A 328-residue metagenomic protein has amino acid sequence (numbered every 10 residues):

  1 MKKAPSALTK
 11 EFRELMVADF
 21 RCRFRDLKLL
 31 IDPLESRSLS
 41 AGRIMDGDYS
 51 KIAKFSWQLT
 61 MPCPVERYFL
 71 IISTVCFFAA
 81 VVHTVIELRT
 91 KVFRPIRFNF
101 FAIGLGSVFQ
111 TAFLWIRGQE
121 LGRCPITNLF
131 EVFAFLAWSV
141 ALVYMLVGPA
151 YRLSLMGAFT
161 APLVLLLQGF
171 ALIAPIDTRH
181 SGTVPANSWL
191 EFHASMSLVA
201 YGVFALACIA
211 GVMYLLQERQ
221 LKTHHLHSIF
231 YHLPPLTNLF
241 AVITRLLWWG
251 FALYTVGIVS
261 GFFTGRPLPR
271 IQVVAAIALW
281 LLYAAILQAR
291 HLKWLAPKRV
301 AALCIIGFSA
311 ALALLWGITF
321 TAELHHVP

Functional and structural regions predicted by a protein language model:
M1-F12: Extreme N-terminal basic, low-complexity initiation segments that serve as generic localization/processing leaders
S38-D46: Compositionally biased, low-complexity peptide segments typical of secreted/host-interacting small proteins
E66-T178, M196-Q217, N238-T264, L268-P328: Hydrophobic cores of alpha-helical transmembrane segments in multi-pass integral membrane proteins
D177-F192: Interhelical loops and loop-helix junctions of multi-pass membrane transporters/channels
Q217-L239: Membrane-interface interhelical connector segments
